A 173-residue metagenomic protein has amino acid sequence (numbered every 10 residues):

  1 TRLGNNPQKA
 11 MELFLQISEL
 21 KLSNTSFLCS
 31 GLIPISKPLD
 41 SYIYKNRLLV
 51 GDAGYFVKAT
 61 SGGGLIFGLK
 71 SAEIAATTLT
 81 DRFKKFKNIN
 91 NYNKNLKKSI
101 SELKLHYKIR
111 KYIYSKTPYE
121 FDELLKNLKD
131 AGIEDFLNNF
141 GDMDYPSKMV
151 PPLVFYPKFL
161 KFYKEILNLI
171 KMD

Functional and structural regions predicted by a protein language model:
T1-R2, K97: Short, solvent-exposed aromatic-acidic interface loops
R2-L3, L125: A general boundary/transition motif marking the beginning of the first structured unit of a protein
L3-T78, N91: FAD/FMN-dependent oxidoreductases across multiple families
E19, P34, K87, G132 (+1 more regions): Short, flexible coil/linker elements and helix-boundary hinge sites characteristic of intrinsically disordered
L32-I35, Y92-I100, N139-M143, F155-K161: A general structural signal for short secondary-structure boundary/capping elements
L39-L48, S101-R110, F121-K129: Short, charged low-complexity intrinsically disordered segments located at boundaries of structured domains
T77-F121: Active-site-proximal substrate-binding core of FAD-dependent oxidoreductases
Y119-D173: C-terminal auxiliary extensions adjacent to catalytic cores
